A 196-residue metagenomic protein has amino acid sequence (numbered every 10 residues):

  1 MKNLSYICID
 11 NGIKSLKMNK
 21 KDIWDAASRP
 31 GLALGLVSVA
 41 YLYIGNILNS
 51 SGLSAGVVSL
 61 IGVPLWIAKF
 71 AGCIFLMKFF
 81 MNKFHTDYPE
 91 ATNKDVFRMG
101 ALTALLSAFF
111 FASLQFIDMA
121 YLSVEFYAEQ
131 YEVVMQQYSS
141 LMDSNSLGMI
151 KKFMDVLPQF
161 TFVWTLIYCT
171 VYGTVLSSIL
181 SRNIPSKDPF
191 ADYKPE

Functional and structural regions predicted by a protein language model:
L4-K83: Transmembrane alpha-helical insertion/packing segments
M18-K21, I184-E196: Short, charged juxtamembrane terminal tails flanking transmembrane helices
D25-A33, R98-F110: Alpha-helical transmembrane segments of multi-pass membrane proteins
V63-A68, D118, F162-T170: Hydrophobic alpha-helical transmembrane segments of multi-pass membrane proteins
L76, P158-D188: Transmembrane alpha-helical segments in integral membrane proteins
N82-L105: Alpha-helical transmembrane segments with an aromatic anchor "belt"
S113-S139: Functional transmembrane-helix hotspots
M135-L157: Short membrane-interface loop/juxtamembrane segments of multi-pass integral membrane proteins
